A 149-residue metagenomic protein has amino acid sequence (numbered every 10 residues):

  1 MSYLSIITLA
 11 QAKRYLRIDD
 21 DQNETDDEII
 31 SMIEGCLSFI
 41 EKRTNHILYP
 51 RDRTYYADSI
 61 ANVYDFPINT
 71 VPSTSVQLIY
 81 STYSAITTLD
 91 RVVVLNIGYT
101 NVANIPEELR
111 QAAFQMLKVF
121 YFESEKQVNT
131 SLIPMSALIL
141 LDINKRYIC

Functional and structural regions predicted by a protein language model:
M1-C149: Divalent metal-cofactor coordination and adjacent catalytic microenvironments
